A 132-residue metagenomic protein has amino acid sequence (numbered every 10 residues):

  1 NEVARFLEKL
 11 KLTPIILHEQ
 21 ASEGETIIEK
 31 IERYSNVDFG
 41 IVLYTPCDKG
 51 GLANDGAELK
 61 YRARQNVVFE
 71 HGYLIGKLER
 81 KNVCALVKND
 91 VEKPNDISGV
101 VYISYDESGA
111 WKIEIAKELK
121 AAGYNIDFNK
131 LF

Functional and structural regions predicted by a protein language model:
N1-G40, K77, F132: Conserved N-terminal substructure of TIR/SEFIR domains
A4, L52-G56, I97-S98: Short amphipathic alpha-helical segments
E19-V68: TIR-domain catalytic/interaction hotspot
E79-K93: Nucleic-acid nuclease catalytic cores
K93-F132: C-terminal interaction surface of TIR/SEFIR-family domains
